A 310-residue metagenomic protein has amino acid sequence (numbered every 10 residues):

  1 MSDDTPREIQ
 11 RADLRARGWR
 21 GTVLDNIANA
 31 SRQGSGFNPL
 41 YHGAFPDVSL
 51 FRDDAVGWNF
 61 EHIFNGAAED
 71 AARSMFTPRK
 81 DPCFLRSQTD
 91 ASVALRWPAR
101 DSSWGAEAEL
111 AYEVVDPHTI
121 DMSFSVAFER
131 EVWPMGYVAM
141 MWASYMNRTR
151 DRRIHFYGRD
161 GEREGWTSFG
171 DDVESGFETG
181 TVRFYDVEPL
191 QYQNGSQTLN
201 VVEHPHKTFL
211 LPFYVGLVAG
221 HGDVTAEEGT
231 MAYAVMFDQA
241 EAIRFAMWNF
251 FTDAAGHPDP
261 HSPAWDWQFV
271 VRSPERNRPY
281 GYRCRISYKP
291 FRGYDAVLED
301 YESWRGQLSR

Functional and structural regions predicted by a protein language model:
M1-G57: Beta-strand-rich N-terminal accessory domains
S2-R15, D186-R310: Beta-strand-rich recognition/accessory modules
S2-R15, W19, F84-S92, V115-D116 (+3 more regions): Short, ordered beta-strand-loop transition motifs
A12-A30, W104-E113, T230-M236: Broad, structure-driven detector of short, well-ordered beta-strand segments within folded domains
N65-T119, E131: Extended, loop-rich substrate-binding clefts of extracytoplasmic carbohydrate-active enzymes
A99-D101, V114-D116, V126-R130, S273 (+1 more regions): Beta-strand elements of well-folded, non-transmembrane domains
T119-D172, Y294: Acidic (Asp/Glu-rich), glycine- and aromatic
R153-V201: Glycine-rich (often Gly-Gly/Gly-Pro-rich) flexible segments and glycine-rich loop motifs, frequently accented by
